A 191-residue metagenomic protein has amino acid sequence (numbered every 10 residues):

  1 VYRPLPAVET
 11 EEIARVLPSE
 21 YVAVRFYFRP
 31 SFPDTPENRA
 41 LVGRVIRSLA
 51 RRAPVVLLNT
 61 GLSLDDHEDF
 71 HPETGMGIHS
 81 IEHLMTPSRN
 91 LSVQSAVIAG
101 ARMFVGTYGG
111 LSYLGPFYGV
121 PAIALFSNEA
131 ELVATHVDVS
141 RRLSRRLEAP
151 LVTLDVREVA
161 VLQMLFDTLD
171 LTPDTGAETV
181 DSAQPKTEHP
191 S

Functional and structural regions predicted by a protein language model:
V1-F28: A nucleotide-sugar donor-handling region in carbohydrate enzymes
A23, P54-N59, G106-Y108, A124-F126: A structural signal for short, well-ordered beta-strand segments and their strand-loop junctions that often border
V24-R29, R39-L91: Catalytic donor nucleotide-activated moiety binding site of glycosyltransferases and closely related
S63, G110-L111: Alpha-helix capping/helix-boundary segments
Q94: Acidic, amphipathic alpha-helical patches
A99-V105: Acidic donor-binding loop of glycosyltransferase active sites
S112-S191: Nucleotide-sugar donor-binding patch of glycosyltransferase catalytic domains
